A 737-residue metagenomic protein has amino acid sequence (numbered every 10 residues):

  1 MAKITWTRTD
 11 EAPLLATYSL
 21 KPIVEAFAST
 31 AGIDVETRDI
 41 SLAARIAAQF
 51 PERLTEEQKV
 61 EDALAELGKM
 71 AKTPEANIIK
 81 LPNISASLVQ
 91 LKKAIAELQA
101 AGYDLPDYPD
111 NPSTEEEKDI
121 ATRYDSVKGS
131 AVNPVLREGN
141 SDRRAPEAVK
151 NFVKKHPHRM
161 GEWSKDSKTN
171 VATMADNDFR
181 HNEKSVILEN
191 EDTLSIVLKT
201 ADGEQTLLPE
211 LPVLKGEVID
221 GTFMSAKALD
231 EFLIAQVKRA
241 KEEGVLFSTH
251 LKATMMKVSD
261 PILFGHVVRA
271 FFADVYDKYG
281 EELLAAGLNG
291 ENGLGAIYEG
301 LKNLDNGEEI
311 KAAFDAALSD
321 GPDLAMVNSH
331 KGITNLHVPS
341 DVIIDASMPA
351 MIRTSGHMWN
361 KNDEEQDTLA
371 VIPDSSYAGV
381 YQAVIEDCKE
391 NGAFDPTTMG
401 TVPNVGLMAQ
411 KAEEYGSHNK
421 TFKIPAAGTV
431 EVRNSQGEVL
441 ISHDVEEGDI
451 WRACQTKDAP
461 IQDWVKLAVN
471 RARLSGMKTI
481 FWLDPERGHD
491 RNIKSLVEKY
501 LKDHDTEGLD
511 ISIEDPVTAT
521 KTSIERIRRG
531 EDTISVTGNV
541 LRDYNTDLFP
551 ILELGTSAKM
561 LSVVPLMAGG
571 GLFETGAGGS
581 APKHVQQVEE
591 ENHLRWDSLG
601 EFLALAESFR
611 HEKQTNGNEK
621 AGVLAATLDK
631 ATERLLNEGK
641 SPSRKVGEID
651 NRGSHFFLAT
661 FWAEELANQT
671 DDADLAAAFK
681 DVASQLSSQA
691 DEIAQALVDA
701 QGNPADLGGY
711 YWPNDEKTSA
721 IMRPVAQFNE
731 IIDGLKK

Functional and structural regions predicted by a protein language model:
A2-G265, D274-S495, Y500-T518, R526-N651 (+3 more regions): Extended, well-ordered protein cores
G622, A676-S684: Short, charged, amphipathic alpha-helical segments
K630, E638-G653, D681, P704-L707 (+2 more regions): Terminal, compositionally biased segments used for targeting/anchoring and flexible tails
A667-T670: Ligand-binding pocket scaffold of soluble enzyme catalytic domains
A694-Y711: A glycine-biased, small/acidic residue-tolerant capping/turn segment at secondary-structure junctions
P713-K737: C-terminal accessory extensions/subdomains outside the catalytic/core fold
